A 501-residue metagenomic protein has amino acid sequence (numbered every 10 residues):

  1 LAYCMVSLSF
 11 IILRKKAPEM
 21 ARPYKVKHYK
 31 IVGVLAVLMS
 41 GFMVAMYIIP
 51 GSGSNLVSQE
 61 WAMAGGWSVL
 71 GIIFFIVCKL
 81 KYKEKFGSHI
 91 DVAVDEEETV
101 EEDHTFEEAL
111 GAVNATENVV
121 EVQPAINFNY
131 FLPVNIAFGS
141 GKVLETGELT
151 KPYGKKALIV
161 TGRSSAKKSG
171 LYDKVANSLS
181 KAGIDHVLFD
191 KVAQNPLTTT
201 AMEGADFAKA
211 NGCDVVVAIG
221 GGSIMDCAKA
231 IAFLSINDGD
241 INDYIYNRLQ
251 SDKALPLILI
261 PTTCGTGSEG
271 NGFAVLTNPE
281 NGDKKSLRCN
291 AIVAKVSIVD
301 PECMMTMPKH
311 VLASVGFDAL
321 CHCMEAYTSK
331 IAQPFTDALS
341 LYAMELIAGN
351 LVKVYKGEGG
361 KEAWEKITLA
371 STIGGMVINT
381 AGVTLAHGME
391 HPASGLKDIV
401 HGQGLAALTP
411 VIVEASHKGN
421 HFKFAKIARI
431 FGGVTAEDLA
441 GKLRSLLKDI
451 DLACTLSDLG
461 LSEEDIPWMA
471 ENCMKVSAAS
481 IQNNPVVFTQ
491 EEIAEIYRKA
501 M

Functional and structural regions predicted by a protein language model:
A2-Y3, V57-I73: Small-residue-rich transmembrane alpha-helices that serve as helix-helix interface/gating elements in multipass
Y3-G51, N55-L56: C-terminal membrane-solvent junction of multi-pass transporters and transport-like membrane proteins
V94-E121: Long, low-complexity, intrinsically disordered cytosolic termini of multi-pass membrane proteins
V119-V215, L456: ATP/NTP phosphate-donor binding region
T199-E302: Glycine/threonine-rich beta-strand-loop-alpha-helix active-site module that forms ligand/phosphate-binding
F273-A381, P485: Carboxylate- and glycine-rich phosphate/diphosphate-binding segment that chelates Mg2+/Mn2+
I399-D458: Active-site pocket-lining segment
V434-M501: C-terminal charged capping/lid subdomain of soluble metabolic enzymes
